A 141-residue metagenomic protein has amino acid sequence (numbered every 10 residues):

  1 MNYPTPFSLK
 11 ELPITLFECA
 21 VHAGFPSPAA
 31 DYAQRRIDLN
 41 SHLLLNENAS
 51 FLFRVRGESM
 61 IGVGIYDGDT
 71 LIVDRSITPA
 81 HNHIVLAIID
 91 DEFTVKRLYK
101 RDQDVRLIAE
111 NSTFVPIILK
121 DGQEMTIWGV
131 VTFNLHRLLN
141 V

Functional and structural regions predicted by a protein language model:
M1-I61, E92-F93, D104, V115-P116 (+3 more regions): Short, positionally conserved secondary-structure boundary motifs
G62-V63, L71: Charged, well-structured alpha/beta interaction segments
G68-D69, H83: Structural motif
I72-V73, L86: Hydrophobic beta-strand signal
H81-V95, Y99-V105: Short, compositionally biased
R106-S112: Catalytic Cys-His active-site segments of thiol-dependent hydrolases/isopeptidases
